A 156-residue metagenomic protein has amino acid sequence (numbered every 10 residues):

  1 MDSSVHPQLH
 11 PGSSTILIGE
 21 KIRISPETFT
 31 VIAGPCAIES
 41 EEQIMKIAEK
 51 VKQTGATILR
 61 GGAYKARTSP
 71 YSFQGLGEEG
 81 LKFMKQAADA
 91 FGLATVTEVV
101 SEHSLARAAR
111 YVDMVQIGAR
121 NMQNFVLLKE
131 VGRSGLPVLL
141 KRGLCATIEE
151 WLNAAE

Functional and structural regions predicted by a protein language model:
M1-I32: N-terminal amphipathic alpha-helix/helix-capping segment at the start of soluble metabolic enzymes
F29-K46, P70-G75, L93-E98, G118-A119: Active-site mouth loops of central-metabolism enzymes
T30-P35, T57-G61, T95-E98, D113-I117 (+1 more regions): Hydrophobic faces of well-ordered beta-strands that scaffold small-molecule active sites in alpha/beta enzyme cores
C36-I38, G62-A66, V100-E102, R120 (+1 more regions): Active-site beta-loop-alpha junctions enriched in small/polar residues
E41-A48, H103-Y111, I148-A154: Catalytic cores of alpha/beta
R60-E79: Glycine-rich, proline-tolerant flexible connector loops at the mouths of alpha/beta enzymes
A63, N121-E156: Conserved anion-binding
F73-T97, E130-P137: Alpha-helix-loop-beta-strand connector modules within alpha/beta enzyme cores
